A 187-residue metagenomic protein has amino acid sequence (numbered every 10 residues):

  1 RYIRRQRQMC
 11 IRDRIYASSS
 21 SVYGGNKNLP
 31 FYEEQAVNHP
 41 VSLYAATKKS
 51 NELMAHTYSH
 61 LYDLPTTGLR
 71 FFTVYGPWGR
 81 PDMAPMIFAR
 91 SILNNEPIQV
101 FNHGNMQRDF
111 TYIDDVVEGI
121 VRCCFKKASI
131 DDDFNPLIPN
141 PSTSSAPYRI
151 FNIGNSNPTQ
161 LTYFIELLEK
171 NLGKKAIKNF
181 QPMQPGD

Functional and structural regions predicted by a protein language model:
R1-D13: Single conserved hydrophobic/aromatic residue that forms the stacking wall/gate of nucleotide- or nucleobase-binding
R14, R90-D187: C-terminal substrate-binding subdomain of Rossmann-fold SDR/epimerase-dehydratase oxidoreductases
R14-S20, L69-F71: SDR active-site strand-loop-helix element
V22-G68, Y75, G79-R80: Catalytic helix-loop patch of NAD(P)-dependent Rossmann-fold dehydrogenases
L43, P81-D82, I113, L161: Amphipathic alpha-helical segment in the mid-to-C-terminal domain of diverse UDP/GDP-sugar glycosyltransferases
S50, M54, Y58, F88 (+2 more regions): Hydrophobic alpha-helix immediately C-terminal to the catalytic Tyr-X-X-X-Lys motif of short-chain
